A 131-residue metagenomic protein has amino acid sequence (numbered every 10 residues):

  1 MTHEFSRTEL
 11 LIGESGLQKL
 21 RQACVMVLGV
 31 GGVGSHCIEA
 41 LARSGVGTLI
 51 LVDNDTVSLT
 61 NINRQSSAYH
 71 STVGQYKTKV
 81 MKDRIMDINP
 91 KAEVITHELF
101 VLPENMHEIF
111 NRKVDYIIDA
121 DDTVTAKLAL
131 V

Functional and structural regions predicted by a protein language model:
M1-M26: N-terminal charged helix/coil linker that caps or initiates catalytic domains
L11, S15, L28, V57 (+3 more regions): Residues at secondary-structure transition points
Q18-K19, A42, I109-R112: Solvent-exposed alpha-helices and their adjacent loops that cap or buttress functional pockets in soluble metabolic
R21-A42, T48-D53: Glycine-rich adenosine-cofactor-binding loop
G32-I38, A42-S44, L59, T123-A129: Short glycine/serine/threonine-rich phosphate/pyrophosphate-binding segments that cradle anionic phosphate groups
V46-N89: Glycine-rich phosphate-binding loop and adjoining beta1-alpha1-beta2 segment of Rossmann-like nucleotide-binding folds
G74-D115, D121-L128: A structured beta-alpha segment of the ubiquitous adenosine-cofactor-binding alpha/beta core
